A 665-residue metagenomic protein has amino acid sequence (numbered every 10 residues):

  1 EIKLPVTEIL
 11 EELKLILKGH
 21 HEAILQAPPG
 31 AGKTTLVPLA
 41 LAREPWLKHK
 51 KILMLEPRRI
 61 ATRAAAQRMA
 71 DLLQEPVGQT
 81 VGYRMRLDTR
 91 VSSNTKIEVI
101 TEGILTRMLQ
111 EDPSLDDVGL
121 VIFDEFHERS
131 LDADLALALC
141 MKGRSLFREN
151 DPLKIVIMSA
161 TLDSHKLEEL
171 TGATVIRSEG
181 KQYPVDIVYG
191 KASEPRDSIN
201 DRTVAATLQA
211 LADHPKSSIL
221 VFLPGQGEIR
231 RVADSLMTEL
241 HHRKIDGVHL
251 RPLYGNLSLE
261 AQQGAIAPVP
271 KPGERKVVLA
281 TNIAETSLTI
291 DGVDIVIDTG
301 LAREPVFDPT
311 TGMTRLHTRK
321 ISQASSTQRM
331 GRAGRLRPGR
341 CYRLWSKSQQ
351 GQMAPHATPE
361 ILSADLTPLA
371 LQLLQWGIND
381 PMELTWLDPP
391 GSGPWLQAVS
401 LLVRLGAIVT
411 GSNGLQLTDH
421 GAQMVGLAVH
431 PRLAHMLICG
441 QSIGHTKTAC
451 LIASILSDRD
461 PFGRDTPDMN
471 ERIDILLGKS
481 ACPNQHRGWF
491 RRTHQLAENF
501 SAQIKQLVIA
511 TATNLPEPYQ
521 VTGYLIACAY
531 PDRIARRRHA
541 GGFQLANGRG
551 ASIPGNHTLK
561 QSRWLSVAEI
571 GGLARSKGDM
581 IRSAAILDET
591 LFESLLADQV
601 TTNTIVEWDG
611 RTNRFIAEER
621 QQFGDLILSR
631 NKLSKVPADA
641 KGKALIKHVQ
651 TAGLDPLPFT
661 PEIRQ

Functional and structural regions predicted by a protein language model:
E1-M436, A512, G571: P-loop NTPase motor module signature
G247, P252, I297, P305 (+1 more regions): Second RecA-like catalytic domain
